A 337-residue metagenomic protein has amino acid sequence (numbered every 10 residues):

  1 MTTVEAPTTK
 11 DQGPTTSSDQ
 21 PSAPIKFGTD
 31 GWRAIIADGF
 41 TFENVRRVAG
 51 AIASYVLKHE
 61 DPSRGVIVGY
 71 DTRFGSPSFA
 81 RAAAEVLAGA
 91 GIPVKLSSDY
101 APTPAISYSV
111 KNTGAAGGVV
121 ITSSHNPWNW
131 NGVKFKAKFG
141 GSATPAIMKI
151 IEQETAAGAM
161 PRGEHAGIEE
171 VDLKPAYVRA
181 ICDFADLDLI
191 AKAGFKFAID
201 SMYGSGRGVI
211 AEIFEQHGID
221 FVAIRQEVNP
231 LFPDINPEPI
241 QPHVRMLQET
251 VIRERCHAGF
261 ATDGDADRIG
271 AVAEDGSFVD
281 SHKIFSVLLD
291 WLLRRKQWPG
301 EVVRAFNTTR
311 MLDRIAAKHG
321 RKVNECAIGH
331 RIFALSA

Functional and structural regions predicted by a protein language model:
T2-E5, D11-G13, S17-E85, G89-A90 (+2 more regions): An N-terminal, well-structured beta->alpha segment
T3-V4, S22, K26, K192-E215 (+1 more regions): A structured phosphate/pyrophosphate-recognition subdomain
P21-S22, N131-E254: Gly/Ser/Thr-enriched, mixed-charge loops and adjacent short helices that form phosphate/oxyanion-binding elements
I35, A51-Y55, H59, A90 (+10 more regions): Change "in soluble alpha/beta enzymes" to "in soluble alpha/beta proteins
A37, F135-K138, G270-E274, A317: Short beta-strand-to-turn element immediately C-terminal to the catalytic PLP-Schiff-base lysine in fold type I
S54, K58, P62-W130, C182 (+1 more regions): N-terminal small/polar loop signature for handling phosphorylated ligands or for N-terminal nucleophile
S76-R81, M148, R207-A211, D313: Short, surface-exposed alpha-helical segments at coil->helix boundaries
S98, I150-R179, A273-A337: Proline/glycine-rich low-complexity loops and linkers
